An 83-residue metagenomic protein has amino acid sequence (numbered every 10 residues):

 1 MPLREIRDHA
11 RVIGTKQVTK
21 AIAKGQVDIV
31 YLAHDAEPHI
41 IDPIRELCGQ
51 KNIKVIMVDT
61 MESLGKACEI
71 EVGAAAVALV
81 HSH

Functional and structural regions predicted by a protein language model:
M1-D28, E37: Ribosome large-subunit tunnel/peptidyl-transferase-proximal elements
R7, A33-H34, I53: Glycine- and other small-residue-rich loops at beta-strand/loop junctions that grip anionic moieties
R7, I13-G14, I41, G65 (+1 more regions): Generic, ordered loop/turn and secondary-structure boundary motif
I29, P38-S63: Amphipathic, hydrophobic secondary-structure cores in small proteins
D35-E37, S82-H83: Short glycine-rich anion-binding loops that position phosphate/pyrophosphate groups of nucleotides and phosphorylated
I53-H83: C-terminal structural segments of small proteins and small subunits
